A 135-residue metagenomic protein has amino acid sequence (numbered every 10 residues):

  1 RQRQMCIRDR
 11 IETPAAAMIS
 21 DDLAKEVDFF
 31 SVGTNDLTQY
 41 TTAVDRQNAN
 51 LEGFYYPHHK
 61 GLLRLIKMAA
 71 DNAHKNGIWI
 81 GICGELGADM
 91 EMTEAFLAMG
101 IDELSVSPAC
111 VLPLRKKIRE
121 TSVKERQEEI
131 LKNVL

Functional and structural regions predicted by a protein language model:
Q2-C6: Short, small-residue-biased leader/transition segments that mark boundaries at the very start of proteins
I7-I11, F30-G33, I80-G84, D102-V106: Hydrophobic faces of well-ordered beta-strands that scaffold small-molecule active sites in alpha/beta enzyme cores
I11-A17, T38, G84-A88, P108-L112: Active-site-proximal loop/turn and secondary-structure-junction residues that shape catalytic pockets, frequently
E12, L23, D36, F96: Conserved, mostly hydrophobic/aromatic
T42-G53, V111-N133: C-terminal helical cap(s) of enzyme catalytic domains, especially alpha/beta-barrels
F54-N76: Alpha-helix-loop-beta-strand connector modules within alpha/beta enzyme cores
E85-S105: Short, electropositive alpha-helical surface patch
